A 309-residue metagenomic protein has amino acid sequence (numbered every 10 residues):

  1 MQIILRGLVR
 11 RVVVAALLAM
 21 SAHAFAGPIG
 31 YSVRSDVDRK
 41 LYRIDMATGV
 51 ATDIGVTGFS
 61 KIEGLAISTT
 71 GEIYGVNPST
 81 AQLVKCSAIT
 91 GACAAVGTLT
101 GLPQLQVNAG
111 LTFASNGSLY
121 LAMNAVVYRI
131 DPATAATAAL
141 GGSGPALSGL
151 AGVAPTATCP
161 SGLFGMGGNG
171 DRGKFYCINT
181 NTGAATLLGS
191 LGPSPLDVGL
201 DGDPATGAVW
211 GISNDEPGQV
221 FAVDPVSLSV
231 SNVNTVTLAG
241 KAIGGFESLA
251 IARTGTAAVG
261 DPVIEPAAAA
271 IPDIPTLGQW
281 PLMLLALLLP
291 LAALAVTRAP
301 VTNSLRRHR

Functional and structural regions predicted by a protein language model:
S21-A22: N-terminal signal peptide c-region/cleavage motif recognized by signal peptidases
A26-G49, L163-G165: An edge-strand/N-cap motif at the start of beta-rich repeat modules
I29-R34, E72-G75, S118-A122, Y128 (+2 more regions): Conserved beta-propeller blade signature
D45-T48, C86-G91, I130-A135, N179-T182 (+1 more regions): Short loop/turn segments that connect beta-strands within beta-propeller blades
V50-T57, A92-L102, A136-G142, A184-L191 (+1 more regions): A short beta-strand motif characteristic of beta-propeller blades
S60-S68, P103-F113, G144-P155, S194-G202 (+1 more regions): Repeated scaffold domains used in trafficking and secretory/extracellular systems, primarily beta-propellers
Q279-V301: A cross-kingdom C-terminal cell-surface attachment/processing module
V301-R309: Cytoplasmic C-terminal tails of single-pass
